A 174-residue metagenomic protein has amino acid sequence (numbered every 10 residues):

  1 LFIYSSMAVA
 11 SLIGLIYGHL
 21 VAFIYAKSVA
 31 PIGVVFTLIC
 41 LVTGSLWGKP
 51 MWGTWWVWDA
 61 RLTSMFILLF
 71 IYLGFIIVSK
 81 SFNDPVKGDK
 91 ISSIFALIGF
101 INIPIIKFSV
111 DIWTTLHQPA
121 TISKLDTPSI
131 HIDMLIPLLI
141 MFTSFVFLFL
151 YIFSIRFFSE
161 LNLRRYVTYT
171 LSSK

Functional and structural regions predicted by a protein language model:
L1-K174: Polytopic transmembrane helical bundles with strong interfacial aromatic enrichment
